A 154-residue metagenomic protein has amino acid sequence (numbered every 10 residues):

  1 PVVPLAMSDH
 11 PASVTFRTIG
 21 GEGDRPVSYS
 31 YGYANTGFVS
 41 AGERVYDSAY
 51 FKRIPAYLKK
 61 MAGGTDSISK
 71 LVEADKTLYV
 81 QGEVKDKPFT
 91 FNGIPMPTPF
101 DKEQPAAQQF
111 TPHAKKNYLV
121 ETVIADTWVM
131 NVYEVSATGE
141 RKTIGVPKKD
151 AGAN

Functional and structural regions predicted by a protein language model:
P1-N154: Short loop/turn and low-complexity linker motifs enriched in small/turn-promoting residues
